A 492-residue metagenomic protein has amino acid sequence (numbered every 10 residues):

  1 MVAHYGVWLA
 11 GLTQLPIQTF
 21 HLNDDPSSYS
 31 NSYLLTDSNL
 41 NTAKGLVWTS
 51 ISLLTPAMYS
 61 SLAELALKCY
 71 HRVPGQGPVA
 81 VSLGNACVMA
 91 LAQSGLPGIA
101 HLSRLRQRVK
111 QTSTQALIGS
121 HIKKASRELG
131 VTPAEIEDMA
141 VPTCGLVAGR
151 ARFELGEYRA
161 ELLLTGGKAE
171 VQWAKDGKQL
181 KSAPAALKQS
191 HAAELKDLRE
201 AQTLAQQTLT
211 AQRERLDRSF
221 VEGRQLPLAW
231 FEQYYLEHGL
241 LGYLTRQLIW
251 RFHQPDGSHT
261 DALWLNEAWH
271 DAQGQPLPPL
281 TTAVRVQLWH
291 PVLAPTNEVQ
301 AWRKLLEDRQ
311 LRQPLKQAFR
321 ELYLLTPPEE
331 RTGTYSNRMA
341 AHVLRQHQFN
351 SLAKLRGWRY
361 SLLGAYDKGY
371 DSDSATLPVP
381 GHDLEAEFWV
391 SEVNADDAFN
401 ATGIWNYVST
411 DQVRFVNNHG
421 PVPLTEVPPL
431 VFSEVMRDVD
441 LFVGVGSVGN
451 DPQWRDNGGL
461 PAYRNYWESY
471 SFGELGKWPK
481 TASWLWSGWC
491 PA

Functional and structural regions predicted by a protein language model:
M1-G95, R106-A492: Non-catalytic terminal/accessory regions
